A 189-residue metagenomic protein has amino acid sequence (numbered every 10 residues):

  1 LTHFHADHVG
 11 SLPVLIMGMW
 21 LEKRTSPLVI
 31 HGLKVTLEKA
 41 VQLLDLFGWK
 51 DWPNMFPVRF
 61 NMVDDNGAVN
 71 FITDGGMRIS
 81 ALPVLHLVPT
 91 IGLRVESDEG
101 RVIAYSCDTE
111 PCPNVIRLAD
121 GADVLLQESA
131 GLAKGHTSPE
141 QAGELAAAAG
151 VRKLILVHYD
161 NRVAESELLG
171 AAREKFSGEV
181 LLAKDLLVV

Functional and structural regions predicted by a protein language model:
L1-Y105, L169-V189: Binuclear metal-dependent hydrolase catalytic cores
E110-V189: Cap/insert and terminal regions of metallo-dependent hydrolase folds
